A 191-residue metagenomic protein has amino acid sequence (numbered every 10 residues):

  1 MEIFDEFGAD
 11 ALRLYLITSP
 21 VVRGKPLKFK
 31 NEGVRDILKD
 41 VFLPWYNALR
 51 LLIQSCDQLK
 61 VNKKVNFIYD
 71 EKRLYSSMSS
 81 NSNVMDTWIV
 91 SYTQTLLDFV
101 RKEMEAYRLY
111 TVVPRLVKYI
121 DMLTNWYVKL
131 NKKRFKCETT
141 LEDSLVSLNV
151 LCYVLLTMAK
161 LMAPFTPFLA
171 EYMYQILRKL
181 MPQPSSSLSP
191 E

Functional and structural regions predicted by a protein language model:
M1-F168, I176, P182-E191: Long, charged, mostly alpha-helical binding arms that flank functional sites
